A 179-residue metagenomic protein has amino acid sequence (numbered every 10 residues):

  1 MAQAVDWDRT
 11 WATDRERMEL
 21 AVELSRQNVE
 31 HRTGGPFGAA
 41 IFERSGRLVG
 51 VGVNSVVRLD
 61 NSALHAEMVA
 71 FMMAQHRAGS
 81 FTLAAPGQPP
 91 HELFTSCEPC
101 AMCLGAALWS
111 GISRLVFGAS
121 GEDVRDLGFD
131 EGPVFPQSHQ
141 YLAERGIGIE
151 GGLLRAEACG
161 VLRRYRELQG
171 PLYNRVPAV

Functional and structural regions predicted by a protein language model:
M1-N28, P89, A106, S110-V179: Zinc-dependent deaminase
E30-T33: Short loop/turn motifs at secondary-structure junctions and domain boundaries
F37-E43: Short beta-strand scaffold segments in enzyme catalytic cores
V56-V69: A short, polar/charged loop-to-alpha-helix boundary motif
A84-C97: Immediate flanking context of iron-sulfur cluster ligation sites
C100-C103: Short cysteine clusters
